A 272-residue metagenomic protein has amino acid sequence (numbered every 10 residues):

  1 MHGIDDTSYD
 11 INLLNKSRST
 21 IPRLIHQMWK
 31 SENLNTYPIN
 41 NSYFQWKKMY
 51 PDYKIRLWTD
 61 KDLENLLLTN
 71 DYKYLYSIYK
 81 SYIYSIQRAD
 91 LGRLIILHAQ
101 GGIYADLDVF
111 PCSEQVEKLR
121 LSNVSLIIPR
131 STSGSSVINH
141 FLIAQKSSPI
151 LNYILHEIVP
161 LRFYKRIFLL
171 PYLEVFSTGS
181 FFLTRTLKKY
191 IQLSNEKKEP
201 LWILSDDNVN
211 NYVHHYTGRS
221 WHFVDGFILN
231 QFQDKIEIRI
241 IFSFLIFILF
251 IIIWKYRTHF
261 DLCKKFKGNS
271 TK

Functional and structural regions predicted by a protein language model:
M1-A89, A105-K272: Glycosyltransferase-associated regions of secretory-pathway enzymes, highlighting luminal stem/catalytic domains
D90-G102: Small-residue hinge/turn detector
